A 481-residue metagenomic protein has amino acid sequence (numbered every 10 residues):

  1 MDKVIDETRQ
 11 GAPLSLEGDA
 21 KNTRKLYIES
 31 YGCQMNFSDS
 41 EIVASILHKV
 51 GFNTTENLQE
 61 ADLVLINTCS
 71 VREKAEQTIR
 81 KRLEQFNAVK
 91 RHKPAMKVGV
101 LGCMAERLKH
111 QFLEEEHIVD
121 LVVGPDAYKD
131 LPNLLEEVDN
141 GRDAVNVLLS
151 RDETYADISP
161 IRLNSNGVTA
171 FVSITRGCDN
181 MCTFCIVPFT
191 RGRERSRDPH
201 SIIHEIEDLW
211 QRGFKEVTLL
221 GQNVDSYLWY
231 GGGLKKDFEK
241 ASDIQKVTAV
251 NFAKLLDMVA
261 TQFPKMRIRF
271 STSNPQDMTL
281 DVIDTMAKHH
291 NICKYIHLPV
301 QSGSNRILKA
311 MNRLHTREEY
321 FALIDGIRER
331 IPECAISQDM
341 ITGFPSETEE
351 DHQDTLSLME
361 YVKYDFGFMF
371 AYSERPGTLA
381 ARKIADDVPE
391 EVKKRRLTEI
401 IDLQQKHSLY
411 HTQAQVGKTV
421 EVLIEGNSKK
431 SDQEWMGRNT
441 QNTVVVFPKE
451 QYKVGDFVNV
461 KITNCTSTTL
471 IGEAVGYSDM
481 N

Functional and structural regions predicted by a protein language model:
M1, A380-N481: Terminal RNA-binding accessory module
M1-Y227, N251, E318-E329, Q353 (+4 more regions): Proteins enriched for Cys/Gly/acidic motifs involved in redox and nucleic-acid/cofactor modification
S30, G367, F447-P448: Thr-Gly-centered strand-to-loop micro-motif
V98-G102, R107, Q211-E350, E360: Conserved SAM/AdoMet-binding glycine-rich loop
N164-V168, C178-N180, I292, S302 (+5 more regions): Short flexible coil/turn linkers enriched for glycine and charged/polar residues that connect secondary-structure
C182, I202, L219, F270 (+7 more regions): Conserved, mostly hydrophobic/aromatic
G221, T272-N274, V300-S302, Q338-T342 (+6 more regions): Active-site proximal loops enriched in glycine and acidic residues that flank catalytic Cys/His/Asp and coordinate
V282-I283, T355, F447-P448: Short beta-alpha junctions and helix-cap segments that line functional grooves
